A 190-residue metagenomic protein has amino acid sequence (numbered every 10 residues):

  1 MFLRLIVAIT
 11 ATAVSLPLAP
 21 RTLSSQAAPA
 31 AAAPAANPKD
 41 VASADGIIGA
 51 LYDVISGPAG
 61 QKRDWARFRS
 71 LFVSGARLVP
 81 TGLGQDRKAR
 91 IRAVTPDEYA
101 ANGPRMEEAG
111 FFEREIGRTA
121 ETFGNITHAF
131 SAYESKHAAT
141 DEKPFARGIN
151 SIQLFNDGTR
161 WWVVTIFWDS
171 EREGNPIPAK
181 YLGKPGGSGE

Functional and structural regions predicted by a protein language model:
R4-P17: Bacterial N-terminal signal peptides
L23-S70, L182-G189: Short, low-complexity N-terminal intrinsically disordered segments enriched in polar/charged residues
L51, F68, A76, A129 (+1 more regions): Hydrophobic pocket/interface hotspot
I55, F72, Y133-S135, F167-D169: Short beta-strand segments enriched in hydrophobic/aromatic residues within well-folded beta-rich domains
G60-W65, R69-K88: Early exported N-terminus immediately downstream of N-terminal targeting peptides
R77-L78, G82-D141, E190: Surface-exposed, charged secondary-structure patches
A89-R92, T140-P144, R172-K180: A short, polar/proline- and glycine-enriched secondary-structure boundary/capping micro-motif
R147-P176: Short beta-strand edge/turn micro-motifs at domain boundaries
